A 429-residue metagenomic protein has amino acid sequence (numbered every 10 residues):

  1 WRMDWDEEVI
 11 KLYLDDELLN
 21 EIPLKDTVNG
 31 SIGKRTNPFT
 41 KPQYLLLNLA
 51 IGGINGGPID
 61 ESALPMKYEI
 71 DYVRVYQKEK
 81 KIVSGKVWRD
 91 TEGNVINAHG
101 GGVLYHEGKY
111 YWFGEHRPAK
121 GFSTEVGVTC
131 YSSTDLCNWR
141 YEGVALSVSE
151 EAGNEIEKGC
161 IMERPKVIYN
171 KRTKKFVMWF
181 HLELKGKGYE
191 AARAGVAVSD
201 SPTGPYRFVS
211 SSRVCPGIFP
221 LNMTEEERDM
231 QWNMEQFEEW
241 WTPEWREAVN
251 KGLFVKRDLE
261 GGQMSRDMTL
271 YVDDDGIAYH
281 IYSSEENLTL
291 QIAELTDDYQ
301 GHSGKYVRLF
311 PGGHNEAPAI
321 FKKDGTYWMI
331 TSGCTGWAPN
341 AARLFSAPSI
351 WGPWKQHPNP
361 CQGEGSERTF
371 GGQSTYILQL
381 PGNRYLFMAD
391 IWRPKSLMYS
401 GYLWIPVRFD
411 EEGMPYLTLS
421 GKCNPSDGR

Functional and structural regions predicted by a protein language model:
R2-R429: Carbohydrate-active catalytic/glycan-binding domains of CAZyme proteins, especially the secreted or lumenal ectodomains
